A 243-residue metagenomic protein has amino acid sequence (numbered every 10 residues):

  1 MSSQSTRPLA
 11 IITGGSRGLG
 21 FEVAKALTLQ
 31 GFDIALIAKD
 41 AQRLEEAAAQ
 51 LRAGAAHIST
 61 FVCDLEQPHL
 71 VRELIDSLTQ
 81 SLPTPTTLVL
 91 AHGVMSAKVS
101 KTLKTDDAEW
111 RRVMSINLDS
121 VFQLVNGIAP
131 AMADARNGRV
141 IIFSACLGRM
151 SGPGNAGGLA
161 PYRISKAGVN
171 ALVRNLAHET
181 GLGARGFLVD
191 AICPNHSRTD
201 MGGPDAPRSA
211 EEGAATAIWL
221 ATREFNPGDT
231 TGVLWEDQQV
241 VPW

Functional and structural regions predicted by a protein language model:
S16-R17: Conserved glycine-rich cofactor-binding loop
Q30-E46: Conserved glycine-rich Rossmann-like NAD(P)H-binding loop of the short-chain dehydrogenase/reductase
A41, V62-E73, D107: The beta1-alpha1 cofactor-binding region of Rossmann-like NAD(H)/NADP(H)-dependent oxidoreductases
E73-Q80, S100-K104, A108-S115: Active-site Tyr-X3-Lys motif and surrounding loop/helix of classical short-chain dehydrogenase/reductase
V89, L124-I128, M132, L172-V173 (+1 more regions): Hydrophobic positions on the long internal alpha-helix of Rossmann-like NAD(P)-dependent oxidoreductase domains
V94, K101-D107, R139-L182: Catalytic loop of short-chain dehydrogenase/reductase
G183-F187, A191-I192, G203-W243: C-terminal helical subdomain
